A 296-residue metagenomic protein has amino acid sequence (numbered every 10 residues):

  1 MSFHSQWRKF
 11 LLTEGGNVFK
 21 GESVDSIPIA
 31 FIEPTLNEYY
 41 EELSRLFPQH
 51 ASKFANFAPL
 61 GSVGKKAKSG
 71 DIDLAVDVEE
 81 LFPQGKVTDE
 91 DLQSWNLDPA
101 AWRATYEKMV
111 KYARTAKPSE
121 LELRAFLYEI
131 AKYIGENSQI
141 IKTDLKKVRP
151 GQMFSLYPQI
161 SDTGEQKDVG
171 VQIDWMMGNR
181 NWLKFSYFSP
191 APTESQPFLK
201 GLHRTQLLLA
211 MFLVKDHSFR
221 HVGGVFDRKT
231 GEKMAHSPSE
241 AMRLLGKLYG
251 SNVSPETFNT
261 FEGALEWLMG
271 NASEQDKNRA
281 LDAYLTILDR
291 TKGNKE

Functional and structural regions predicted by a protein language model:
S2-P59, K117: Helical scaffold of the NTase/Pol beta-like nucleotidyltransferase catalytic core
R8, Y40, S44, L92 (+7 more regions): Residue-level detector of alpha-helical secondary structure
I32, L36, A101, I134-G135: Hydrophobic face of amphipathic alpha-helices
Y40-L92: Active-site nucleotide-donor binding segment shared across nucleotidyl transfer reactions
R45-K53, K132-K142, F212-F219: Structural alpha-beta junctions
I72, F126-A131, T205-V214: Extended low-polarity, hydrophobic cluster-rich segments
A75-D77, D89, Q93-N96, R103-N137 (+3 more regions): Active-site ExK catalytic segment of metal-dependent nucleases
K142-E296: Catalytic cores of NTP-dependent nucleotidyl/adenyl transfer enzymes across multiple folds
